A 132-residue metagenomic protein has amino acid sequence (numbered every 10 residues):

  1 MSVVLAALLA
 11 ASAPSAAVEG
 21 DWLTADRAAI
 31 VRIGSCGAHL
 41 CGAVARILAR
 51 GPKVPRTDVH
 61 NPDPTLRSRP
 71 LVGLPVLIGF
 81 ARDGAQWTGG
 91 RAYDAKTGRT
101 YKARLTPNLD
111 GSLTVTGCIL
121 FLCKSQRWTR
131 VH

Functional and structural regions predicted by a protein language model:
S2-S12: Sec-dependent N-terminal signal peptides
A10-D21, C123: N-terminal helix-cap/turn-to-beta initiation motif at the start of protein domains
E19, A25-R27, V31-Y93, T100-Y101: Central antiparallel beta-sheet cores of small beta-barrel/beta-sandwich binding domains
A92-A95, C118: Short, loop-centered acidic/histidine patches that primarily coordinate divalent metals
K102-L105, S112-S125: Short, exposed beta-strand-loop hairpins at the edges of beta-sheets in extracellular/periplasmic proteins
V131-H132: Short, solvent-exposed mixed-charge patches
